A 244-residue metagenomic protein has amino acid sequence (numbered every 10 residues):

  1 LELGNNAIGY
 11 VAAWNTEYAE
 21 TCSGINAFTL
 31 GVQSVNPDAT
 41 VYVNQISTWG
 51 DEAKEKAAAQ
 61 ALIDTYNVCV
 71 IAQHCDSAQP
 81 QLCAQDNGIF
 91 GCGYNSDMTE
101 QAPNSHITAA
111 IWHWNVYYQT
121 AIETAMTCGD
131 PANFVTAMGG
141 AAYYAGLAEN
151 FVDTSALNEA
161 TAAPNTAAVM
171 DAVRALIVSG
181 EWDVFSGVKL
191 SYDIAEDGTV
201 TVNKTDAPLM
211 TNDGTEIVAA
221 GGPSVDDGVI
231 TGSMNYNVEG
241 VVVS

Functional and structural regions predicted by a protein language model:
L1-S244: A residue-level marker of the well-folded mature domains of exported/periplasmic proteins
